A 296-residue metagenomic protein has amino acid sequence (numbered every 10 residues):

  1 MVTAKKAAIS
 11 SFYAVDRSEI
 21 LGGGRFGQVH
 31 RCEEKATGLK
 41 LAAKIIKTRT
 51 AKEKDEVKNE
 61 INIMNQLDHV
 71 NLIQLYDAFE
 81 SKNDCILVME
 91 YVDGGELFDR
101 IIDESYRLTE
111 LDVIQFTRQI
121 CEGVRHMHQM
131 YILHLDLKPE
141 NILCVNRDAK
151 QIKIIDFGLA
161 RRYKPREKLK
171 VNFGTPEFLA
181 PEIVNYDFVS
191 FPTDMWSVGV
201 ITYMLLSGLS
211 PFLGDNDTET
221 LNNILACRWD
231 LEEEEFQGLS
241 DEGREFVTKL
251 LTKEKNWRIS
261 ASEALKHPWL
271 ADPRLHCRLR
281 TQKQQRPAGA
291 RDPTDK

Functional and structural regions predicted by a protein language model:
Q28-R49: Glycine-rich ATP phosphate-binding loop
I45-D68: Conserved N-lobe beta3->alphaC-helix segment of eukaryotic protein kinase catalytic domains
D77-A78: A short, aromatic-enriched beta-strand patch in the conserved N-lobe beta-sheet of the protein kinase catalytic domain
N83-E96: Conserved short submotifs of the Hanks-type protein kinase catalytic core that shape the nucleotide-binding pocket
F116-T117: Activation segment signature within eukaryotic-like protein kinase domains
H128-C144: Catalytic-loop of the protein kinase fold
I259-T294: Regulatory extensions flanking the kinase catalytic core
